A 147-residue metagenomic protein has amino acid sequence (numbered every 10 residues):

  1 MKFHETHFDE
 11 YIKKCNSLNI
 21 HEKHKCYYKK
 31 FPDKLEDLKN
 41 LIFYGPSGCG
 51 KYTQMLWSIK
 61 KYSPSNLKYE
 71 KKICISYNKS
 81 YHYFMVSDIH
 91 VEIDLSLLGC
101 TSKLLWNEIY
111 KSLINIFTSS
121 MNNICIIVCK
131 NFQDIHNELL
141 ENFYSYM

Functional and structural regions predicted by a protein language model:
M1-K39, W57-I75, K79: A short, basic N-terminal segment
Y28, F43, I93, F143: Conserved RecA-like P-loop NTPase ATPase core
K39, V86-I89, N123-C125: Core residues of folded domains in eukaryotic genome-function proteins
N40-G45, E92, V128: Short hydrophobic/aromatic beta-strand immediately N-terminal to the Walker A/P-loop
G50-K51: Conserved glycine(s) of the Walker
N66-L104: AAA+/P-loop NTPase substrate/partner-engagement loops
L98-M147: Non-catalytic interfacial helical region
